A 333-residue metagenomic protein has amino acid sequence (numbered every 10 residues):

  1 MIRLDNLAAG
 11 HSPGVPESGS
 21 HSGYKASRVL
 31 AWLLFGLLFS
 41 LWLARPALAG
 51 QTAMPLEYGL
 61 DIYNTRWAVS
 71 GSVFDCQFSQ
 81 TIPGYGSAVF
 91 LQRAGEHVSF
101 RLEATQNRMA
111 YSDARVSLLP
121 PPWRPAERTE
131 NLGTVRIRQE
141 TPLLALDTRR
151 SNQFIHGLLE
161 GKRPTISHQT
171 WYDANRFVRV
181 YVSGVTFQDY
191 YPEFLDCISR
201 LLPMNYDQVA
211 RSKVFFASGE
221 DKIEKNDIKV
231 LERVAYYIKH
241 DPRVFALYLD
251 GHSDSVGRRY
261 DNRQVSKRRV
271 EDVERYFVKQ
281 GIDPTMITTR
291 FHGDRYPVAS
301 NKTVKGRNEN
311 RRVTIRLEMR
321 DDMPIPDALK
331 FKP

Functional and structural regions predicted by a protein language model:
M1-A26: N-terminal secretory signal peptides that target proteins for export/translocation
I2-L4, L48-M204: N-terminal targeting leaders that direct proteins to extracytoplasmic destinations
W32-W42: Bacterial N-terminal signal peptides
G95-H97, D113, V209-R211, P242 (+2 more regions): Extracytoplasmic
P142-A145, F216-E224, R259-N262: Second-shell loop/turn segments in exported
S151, R163-F245, M319-P333: Periplasmic peptidoglycan-binding/tethering modules of Gram-negative envelope proteins
H156, K229-Y236, L247, R263 (+2 more regions): Solvent-exposed, polar/charged alpha-helical surfaces in well-ordered, non-transmembrane soluble domains, broadly
S253-P333: Periplasmic OmpA-like peptidoglycan-binding domain that tethers envelope proteins to the cell wall
